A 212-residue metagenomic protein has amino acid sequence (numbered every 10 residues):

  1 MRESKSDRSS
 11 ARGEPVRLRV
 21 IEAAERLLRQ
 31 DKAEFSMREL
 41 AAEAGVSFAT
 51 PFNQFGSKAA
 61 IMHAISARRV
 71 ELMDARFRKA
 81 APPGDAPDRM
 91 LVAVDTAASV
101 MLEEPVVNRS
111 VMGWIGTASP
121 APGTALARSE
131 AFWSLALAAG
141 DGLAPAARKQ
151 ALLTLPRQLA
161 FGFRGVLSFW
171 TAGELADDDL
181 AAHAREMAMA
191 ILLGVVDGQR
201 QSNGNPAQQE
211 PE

Functional and structural regions predicted by a protein language model:
M1-E43, A60-H63: Basic, helix-initiating cap at the start of DNA-binding domains
M1-S4, L135-G142, S168, A172-E212: C-terminal peripheral helix-coil segments that are non-catalytic and often amphipathic
V20-L28, M73, A97, F163: Short hydrophobic clusters on alpha-helical segments that form packing/core surfaces in small helical domains
E22, A67, P87-L102, L153 (+4 more regions): Amphipathic alpha-helical segments that line or abut small-molecule/effector binding pockets and mediate allosteric
L28, I61-R69, V111, I115 (+2 more regions): Alpha-helical DNA-contacting segments of helix-turn-helix folds
G45-F55: Short hydrophobic/aromatic patch on the recognition helix
A64, R78-V106, T117, R128: Hydrophobic alpha-helical connector segments
A118-P145, K149-R164, A182-L192: Amphipathic alpha-helical packing segments from all-alpha helical-bundle domains
